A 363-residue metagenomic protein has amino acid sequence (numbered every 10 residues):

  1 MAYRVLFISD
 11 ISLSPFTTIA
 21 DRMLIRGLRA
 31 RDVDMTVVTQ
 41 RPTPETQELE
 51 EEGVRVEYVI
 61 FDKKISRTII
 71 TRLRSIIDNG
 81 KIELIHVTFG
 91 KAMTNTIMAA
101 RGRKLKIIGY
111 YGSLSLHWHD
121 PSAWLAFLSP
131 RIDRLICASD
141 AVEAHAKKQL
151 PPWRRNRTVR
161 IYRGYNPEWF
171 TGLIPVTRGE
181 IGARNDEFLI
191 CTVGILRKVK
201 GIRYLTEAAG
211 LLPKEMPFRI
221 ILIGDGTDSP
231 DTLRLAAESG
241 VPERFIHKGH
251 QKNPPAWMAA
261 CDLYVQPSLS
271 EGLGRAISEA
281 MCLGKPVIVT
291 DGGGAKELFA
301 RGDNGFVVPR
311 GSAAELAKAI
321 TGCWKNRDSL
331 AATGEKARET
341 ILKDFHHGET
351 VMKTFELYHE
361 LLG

Functional and structural regions predicted by a protein language model:
P15-R26, F188, T192-L211, T227-L233 (+2 more regions): A conserved mid-protein helix/loop that constitutes part of the nucleotide-sugar donor-binding site
T39, P286-V289: Short hydrophobic beta-strand element within catalytic cores of glycosyltransferases and related nucleotide-activated
V87-M93, Y111: Short His-centered aromatic/hydrophobic patch
I132-R160, Y165-W169: A short, active-site helix/loop in glycosyltransferases that binds the activated sugar's phosphate group
F170-R184: A short helix/loop element that forms part of the nucleotide-sugar donor recognition site in Leloir-type
L233-G249: Nucleotide-activated donor-binding/catalytic signature segment of Leloir-type glycosyltransferases, i.e., the conserved
H250, L269: Aromatic "clamp/platform" in nucleotide-sugar-dependent glycosyltransferases that forms part of the donor/acceptor
R301-G302, F306-A313, G322-R327: Conserved acidic donor-binding segment of nucleotide-sugar-dependent glycosyltransferases
